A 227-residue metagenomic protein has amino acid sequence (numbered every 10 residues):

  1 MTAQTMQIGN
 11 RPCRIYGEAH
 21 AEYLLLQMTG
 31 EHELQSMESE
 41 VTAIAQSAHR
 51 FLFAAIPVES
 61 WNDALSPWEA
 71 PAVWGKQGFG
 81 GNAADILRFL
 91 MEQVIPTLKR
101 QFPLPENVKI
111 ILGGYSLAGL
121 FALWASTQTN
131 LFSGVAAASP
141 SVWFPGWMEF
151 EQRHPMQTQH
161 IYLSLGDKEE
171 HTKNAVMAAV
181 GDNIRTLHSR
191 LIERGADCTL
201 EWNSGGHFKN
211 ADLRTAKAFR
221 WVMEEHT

Functional and structural regions predicted by a protein language model:
M1-E18: N-terminal cap/lid segment of alpha/beta-hydrolase-fold proteins
G9-P12, A21-P103: Serine-hydrolase catalytic machinery in alpha/beta-hydrolase-like enzymes
V41-T42, A125-S126, H188: A conserved amphipathic alpha-helix that caps or lines the catalytic cleft of carbohydrate- and lipid-modifying enzymes
I56-S60, P140, G205: Active-site loop/turn elements of alpha/beta-hydrolase fold enzymes, especially the short glycine-/histidine-rich
G113-A118, A122: Gly/Ala-rich beta-loop-alpha elbow adjacent to hydrolase catalytic centers
W124-G134: Conserved hydrolase catalytic core segment
A136-A138: A short, hydrophobic beta-strand element of the alpha/beta-hydrolase
V142-V222: The feature captures the conserved acid-bearing segment of alpha/beta-hydrolase catalytic domains
